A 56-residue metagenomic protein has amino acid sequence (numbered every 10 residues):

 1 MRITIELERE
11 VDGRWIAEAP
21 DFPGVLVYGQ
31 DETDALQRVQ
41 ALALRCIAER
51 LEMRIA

Functional and structural regions predicted by a protein language model:
M1-T4, E10, T33-A56: Short, charged, surface-exposed hinge/linker loops at domain edges that act as mobile lids or interdomain connectors
I3, D21-G24: Short amphipathic alpha-helical segments
E8-D21: Short aromatic-glycine-(Arg/Gly/Cys) micro-motifs in beta-strand/loop hairpins
P23-D34: A short, exposed loop/beta-hairpin motif centered on an aromatic-Gly-Thr core
